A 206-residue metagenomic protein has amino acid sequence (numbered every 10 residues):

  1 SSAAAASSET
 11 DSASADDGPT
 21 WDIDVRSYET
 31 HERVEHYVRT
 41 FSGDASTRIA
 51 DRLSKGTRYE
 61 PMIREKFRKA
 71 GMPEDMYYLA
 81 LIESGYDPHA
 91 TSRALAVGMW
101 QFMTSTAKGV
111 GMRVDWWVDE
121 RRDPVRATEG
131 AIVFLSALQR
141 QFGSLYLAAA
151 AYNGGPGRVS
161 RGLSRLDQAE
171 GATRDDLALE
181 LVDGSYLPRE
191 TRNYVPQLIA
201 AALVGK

Functional and structural regions predicted by a protein language model:
S1-G71: An acidic, Gly/Ser/Thr/Pro-rich helix-cap/linker signature
Y37-S54, Y86-R93, Q101-L147, Q168-Y186: Substrate-binding clefts and substrate-entry loops adjacent to catalytic sites of polymer-processing enzymes acting on
P61, E65, Y77, E129-S136 (+3 more regions): Solvent-exposed, polar/charged alpha-helical surfaces in well-ordered, non-transmembrane soluble domains, broadly
M72-P88, A148-G155, I199-A200: Short, functionally critical alpha-helical segments immediately adjacent to catalytic or ligand/cofactor-binding
S84-D87, T106-G109, G155-V159, V204-G205: Solvent-exposed loop/turn segments at secondary-structure junctions within structured extracellular/periplasmic domains
Q139, G143-P156, S160-G162: Short helix/loop segments within enzyme catalytic domains that coordinate or immediately flank catalytic cofactors
R189-K206: Catalytic cores of secreted or luminal carbohydrate-active enzymes
